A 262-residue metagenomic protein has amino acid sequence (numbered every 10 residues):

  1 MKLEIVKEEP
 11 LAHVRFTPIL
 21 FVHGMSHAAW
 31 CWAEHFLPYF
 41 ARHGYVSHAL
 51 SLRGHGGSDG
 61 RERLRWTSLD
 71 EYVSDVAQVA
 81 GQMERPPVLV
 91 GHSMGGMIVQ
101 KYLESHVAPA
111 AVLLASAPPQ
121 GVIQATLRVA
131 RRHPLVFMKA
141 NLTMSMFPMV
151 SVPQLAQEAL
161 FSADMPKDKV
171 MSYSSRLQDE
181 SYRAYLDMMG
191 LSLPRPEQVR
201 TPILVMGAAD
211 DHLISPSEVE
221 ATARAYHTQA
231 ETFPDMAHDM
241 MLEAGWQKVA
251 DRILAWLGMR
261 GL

Functional and structural regions predicted by a protein language model:
G24-A28, S93, A209: Active-site glycine-rich loops that stabilize anionic/oxyanionic intermediates across multiple enzyme folds
M25-L37, S217: The serine-hydrolase catalytic nucleophile loop
Y39-R61: Conserved alpha/beta-hydrolase
G57-P87: Active-site loop/oxyanion-hole signature of alpha/beta-hydrolase fold enzymes
V107-T143, A184-M188: Flexible "cap/lid" loop of the alpha/beta hydrolase fold
V199, V205-G207, D211: Short beta-strand/loop motif that positions the catalytic acidic residue of the alpha/beta-hydrolase fold
H212-E218: Conserved alpha/beta-hydrolase "acid-adjacent" motif
Q229-L262: Catalytic active-site module of serine/aspartate enzymes centered on a nucleophile-bearing elbow/loop
